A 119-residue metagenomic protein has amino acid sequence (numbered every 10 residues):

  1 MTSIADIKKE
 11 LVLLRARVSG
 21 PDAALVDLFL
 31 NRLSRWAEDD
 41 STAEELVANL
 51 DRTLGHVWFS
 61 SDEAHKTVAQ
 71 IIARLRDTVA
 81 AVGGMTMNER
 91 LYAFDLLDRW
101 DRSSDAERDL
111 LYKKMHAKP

Functional and structural regions predicted by a protein language model:
M1-P119: C-terminal-biased regions
